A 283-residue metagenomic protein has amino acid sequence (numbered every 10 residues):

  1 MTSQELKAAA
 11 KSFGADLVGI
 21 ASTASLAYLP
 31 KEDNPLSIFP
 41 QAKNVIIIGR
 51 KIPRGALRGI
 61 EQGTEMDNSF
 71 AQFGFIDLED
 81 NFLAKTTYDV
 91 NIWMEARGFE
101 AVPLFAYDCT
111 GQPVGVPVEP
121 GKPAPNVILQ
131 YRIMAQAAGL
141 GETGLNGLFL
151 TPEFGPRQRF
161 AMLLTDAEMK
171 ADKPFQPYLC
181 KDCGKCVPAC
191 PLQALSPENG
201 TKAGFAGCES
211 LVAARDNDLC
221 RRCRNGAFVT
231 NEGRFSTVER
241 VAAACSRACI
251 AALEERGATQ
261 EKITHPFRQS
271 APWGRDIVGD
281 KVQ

Functional and structural regions predicted by a protein language model:
M1-L83: Non-catalytic, usually N-terminal nucleic-acid engagement modules in DNA/RNA processing proteins
L29, Q72-G274: Catalytic cores of enzyme domains
I277-V282: Long, internal scaffold/assembly segments composed of regular secondary structure
